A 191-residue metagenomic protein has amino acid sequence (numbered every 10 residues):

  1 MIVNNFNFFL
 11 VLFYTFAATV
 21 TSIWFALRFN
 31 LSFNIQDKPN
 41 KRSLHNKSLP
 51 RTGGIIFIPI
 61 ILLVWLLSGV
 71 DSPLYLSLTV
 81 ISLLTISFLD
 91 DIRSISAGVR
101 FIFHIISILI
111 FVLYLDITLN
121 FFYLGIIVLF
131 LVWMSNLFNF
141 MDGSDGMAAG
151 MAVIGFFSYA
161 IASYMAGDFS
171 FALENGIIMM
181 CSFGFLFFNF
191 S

Functional and structural regions predicted by a protein language model:
I2-S191: "…together with the soluble PPM/PP2C metallo-phosphatase catalytic core" -> "…together with the soluble PPM/PP2C
